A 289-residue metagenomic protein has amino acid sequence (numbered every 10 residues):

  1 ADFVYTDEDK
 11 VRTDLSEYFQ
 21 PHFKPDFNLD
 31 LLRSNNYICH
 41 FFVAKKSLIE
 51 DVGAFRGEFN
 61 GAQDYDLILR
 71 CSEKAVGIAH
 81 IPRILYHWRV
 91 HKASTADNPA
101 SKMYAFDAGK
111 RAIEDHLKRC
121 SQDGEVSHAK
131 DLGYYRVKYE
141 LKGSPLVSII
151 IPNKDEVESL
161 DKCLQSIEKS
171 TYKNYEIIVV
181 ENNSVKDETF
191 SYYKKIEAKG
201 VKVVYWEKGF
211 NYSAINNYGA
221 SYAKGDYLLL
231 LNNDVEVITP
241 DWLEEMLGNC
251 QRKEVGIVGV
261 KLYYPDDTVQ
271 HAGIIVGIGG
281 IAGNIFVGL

Functional and structural regions predicted by a protein language model:
A1-Y18, H91, V235-I281: Conserved donor NDP-sugar-binding/catalytic core segment of glycosyltransferases
D2-D51, G277: Flexible acidic/His/Gly-enriched loops in nucleotide-sugar-dependent glycosyltransferase catalytic domains
G53-L69, Y104, E236: Donor nucleotide-sugar recognition loop
F59, L69-H87, R111-H128: Catalytic donor-sugar/metal-binding loop of nucleotide-sugar-dependent glycosyltransferases
D66, P145-I150, E176: Cell-envelope/extracellular polymer assembly enzymes that use nucleotide-activated donors
Q165-N174: Short, acidic, metal-binding catalytic loop of nucleotide-sugar glycosyltransferases
W206-A223: Glycine-rich, basic loop-to-helix element that forms the pyrophosphate-binding segment of sugar-nucleotide handling
L228: Short aromatic/hydrophobic "clamp" motif used to bind/position activated sugar donors
